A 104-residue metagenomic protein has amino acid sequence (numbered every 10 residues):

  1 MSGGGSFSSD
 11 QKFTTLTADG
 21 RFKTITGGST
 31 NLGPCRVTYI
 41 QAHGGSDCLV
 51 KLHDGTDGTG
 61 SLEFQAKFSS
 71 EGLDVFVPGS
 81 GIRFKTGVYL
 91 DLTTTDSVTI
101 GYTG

Functional and structural regions predicted by a protein language model:
S2-G104: Surface-exposed, low-hydrophobicity beta-strand/loop segments enriched in small/polar/acidic residues
